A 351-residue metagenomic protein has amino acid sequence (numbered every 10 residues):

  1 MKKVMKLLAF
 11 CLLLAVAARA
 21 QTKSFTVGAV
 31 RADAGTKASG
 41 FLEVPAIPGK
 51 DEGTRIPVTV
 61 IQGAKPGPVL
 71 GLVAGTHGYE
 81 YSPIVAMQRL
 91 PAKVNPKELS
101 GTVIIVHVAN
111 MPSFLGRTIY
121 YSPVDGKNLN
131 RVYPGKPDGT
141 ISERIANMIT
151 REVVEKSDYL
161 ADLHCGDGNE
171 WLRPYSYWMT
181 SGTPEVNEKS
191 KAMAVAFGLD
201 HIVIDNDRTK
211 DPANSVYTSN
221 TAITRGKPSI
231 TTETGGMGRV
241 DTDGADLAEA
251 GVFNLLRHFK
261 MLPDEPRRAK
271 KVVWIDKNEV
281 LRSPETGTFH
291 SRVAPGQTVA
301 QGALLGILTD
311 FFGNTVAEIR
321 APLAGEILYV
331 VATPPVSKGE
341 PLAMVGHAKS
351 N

Functional and structural regions predicted by a protein language model:
M1-L8: Bacterial N-terminal signal peptides that target proteins for export
L8-V16: Bacterial N-terminal signal peptides
A20-N351: Structured catalytic-domain cores with a bias toward divalent-metal coordination
